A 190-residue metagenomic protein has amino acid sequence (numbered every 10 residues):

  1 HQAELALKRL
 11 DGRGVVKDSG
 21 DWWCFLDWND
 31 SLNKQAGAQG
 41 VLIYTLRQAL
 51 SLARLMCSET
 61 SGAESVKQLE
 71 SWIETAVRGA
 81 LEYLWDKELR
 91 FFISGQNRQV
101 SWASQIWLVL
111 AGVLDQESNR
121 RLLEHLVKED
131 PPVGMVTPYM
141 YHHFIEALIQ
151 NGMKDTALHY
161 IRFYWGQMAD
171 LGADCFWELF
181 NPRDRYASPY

Functional and structural regions predicted by a protein language model:
H1-E59, A63-Y190: Active-site core of glycosidic bond-cleaving carbohydrate-active enzymes
